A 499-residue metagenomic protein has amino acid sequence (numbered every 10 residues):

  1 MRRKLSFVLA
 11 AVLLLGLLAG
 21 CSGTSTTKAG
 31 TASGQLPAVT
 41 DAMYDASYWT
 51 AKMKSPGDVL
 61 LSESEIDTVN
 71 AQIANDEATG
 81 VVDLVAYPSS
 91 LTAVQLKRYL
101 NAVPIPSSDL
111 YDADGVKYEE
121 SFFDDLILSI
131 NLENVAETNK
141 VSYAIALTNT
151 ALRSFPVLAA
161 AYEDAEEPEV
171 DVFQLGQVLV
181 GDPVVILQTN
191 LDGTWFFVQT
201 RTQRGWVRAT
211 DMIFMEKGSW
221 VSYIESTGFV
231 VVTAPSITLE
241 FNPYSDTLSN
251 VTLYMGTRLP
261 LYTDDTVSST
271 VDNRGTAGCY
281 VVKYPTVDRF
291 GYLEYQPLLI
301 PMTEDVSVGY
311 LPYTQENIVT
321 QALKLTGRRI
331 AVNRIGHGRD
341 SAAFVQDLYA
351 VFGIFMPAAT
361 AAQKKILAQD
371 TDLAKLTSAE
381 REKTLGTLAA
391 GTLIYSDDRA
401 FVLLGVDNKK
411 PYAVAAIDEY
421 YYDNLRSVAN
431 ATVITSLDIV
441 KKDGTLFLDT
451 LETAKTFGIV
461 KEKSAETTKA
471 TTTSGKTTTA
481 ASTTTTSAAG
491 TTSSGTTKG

Functional and structural regions predicted by a protein language model:
G16-G20: C-terminal motif of bacterial Sec signal peptides marking the signal peptidase cleavage site
S22-T24: Bacterial signal peptide processing site
K28-R153, V157-E169, L179, P183-V185 (+5 more regions): Boundary regions of SH3-family modules and the immediately adjacent low-complexity/disordered segments in eukaryotic
G30-A46, A51, T202, T210-V231 (+4 more regions): Aromatic- and glycine-rich peptidoglycan recognition patches
P168, D246, E304-G309, G327-G336 (+2 more regions): Second-shell loop/turn segments in exported
Q177, P357-D423: ...with weaker cross-activation on analogous glycine-rich loops/strands in unrelated enzymes
M215, F241, D246-P297, R328-R339 (+1 more regions): Glycine-rich catalytic cores of cysteine/serine-nucleophile enzymes that process amide/ester linkages in cell-envelope
I318, A322, V332-Q363: Active-site nucleophilic cysteine motif
